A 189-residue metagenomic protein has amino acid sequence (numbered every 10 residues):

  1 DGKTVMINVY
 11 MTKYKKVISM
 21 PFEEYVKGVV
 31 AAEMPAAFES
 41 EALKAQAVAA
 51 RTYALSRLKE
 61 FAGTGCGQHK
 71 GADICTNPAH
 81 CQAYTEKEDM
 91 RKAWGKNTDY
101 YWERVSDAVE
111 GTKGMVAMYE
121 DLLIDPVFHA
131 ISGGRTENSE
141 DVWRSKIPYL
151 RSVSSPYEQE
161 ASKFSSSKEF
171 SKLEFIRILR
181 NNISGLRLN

Functional and structural regions predicted by a protein language model:
D1-N189: Conserved, single-site charged/polar hotspot
